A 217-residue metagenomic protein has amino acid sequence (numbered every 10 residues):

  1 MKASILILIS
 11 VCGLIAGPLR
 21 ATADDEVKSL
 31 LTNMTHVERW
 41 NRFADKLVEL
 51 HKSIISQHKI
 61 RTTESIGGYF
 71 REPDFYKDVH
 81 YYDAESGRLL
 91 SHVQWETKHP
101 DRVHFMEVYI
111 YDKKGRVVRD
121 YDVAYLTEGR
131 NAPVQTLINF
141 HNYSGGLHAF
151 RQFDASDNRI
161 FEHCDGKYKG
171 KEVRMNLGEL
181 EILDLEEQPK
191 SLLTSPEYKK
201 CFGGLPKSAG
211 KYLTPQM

Functional and structural regions predicted by a protein language model:
M1-S4: Positively charged n-region of N-terminal signal peptides that target proteins for export
L6-A16: Bacterial N-terminal signal peptides
I15-A23: Sec/Tat signal peptide C-region and signal peptidase I cleavage site
T22-M217: Buried hydrophobic residues that stabilize the cores of well-folded domains
